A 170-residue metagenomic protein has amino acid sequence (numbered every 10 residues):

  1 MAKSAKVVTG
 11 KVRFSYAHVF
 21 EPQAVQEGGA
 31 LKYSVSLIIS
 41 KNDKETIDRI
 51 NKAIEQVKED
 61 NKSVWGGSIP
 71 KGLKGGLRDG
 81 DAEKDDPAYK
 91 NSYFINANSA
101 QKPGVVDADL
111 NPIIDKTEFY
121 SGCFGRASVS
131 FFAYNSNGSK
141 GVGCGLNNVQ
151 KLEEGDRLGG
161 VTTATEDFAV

Functional and structural regions predicted by a protein language model:
M1-F94: OB-fold ssDNA-binding interfaces and closely related basic DNA-contact patches used across DNA replication/repair
M1-K6, D156-V170: Acidic, gly/ser/pro-rich intrinsically disordered tails
Y33-V35, A127, N147: Hydrophobic residues positioned within well-ordered beta-strands of beta-sheet architectures
I39-K41, F131-A133, E153: Beta-strand elements of well-folded, non-transmembrane domains
N96-I114: Beta-strand/loop nucleic-acid-binding surfaces
S99, F131-A133, N148-Q150: Short, flexible loop/turn elements at secondary-structure junctions
A108-G125, F132-V142: Exposed beta-sheet edge/beta-hairpin loop segments within beta-rich domains
S136-D156: OB-fold/S1-family single-stranded nucleic acid-binding modules
